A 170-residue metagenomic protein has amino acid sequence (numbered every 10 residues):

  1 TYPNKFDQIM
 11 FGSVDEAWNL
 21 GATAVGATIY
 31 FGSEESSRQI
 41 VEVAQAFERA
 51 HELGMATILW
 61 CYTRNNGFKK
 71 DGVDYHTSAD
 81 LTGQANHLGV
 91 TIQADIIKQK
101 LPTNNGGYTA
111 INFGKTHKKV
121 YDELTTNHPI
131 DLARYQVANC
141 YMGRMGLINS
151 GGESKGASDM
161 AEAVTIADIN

Functional and structural regions predicted by a protein language model:
T1-I148, S154-N170: Alpha/beta enzyme core
